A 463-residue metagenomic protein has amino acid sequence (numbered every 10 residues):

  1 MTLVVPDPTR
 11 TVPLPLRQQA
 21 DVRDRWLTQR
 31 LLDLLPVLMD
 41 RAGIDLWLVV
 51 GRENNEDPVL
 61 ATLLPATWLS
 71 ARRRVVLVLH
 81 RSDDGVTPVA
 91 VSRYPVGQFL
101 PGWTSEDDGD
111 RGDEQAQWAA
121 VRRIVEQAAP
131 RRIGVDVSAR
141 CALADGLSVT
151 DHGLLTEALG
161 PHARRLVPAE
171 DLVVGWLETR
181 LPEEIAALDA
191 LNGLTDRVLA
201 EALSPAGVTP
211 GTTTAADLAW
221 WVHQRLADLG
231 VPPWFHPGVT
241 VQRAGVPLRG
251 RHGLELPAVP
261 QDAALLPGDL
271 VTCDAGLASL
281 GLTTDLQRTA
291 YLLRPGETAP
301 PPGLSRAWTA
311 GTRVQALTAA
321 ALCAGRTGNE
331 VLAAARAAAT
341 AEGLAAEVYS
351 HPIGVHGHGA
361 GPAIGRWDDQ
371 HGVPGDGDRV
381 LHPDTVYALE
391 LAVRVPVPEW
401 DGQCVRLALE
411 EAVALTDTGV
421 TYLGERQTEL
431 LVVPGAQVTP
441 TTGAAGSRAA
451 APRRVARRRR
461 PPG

Functional and structural regions predicted by a protein language model:
M1-G463: Active-site neighborhoods and metal-handling regions in enzymes and metal-associated proteins
